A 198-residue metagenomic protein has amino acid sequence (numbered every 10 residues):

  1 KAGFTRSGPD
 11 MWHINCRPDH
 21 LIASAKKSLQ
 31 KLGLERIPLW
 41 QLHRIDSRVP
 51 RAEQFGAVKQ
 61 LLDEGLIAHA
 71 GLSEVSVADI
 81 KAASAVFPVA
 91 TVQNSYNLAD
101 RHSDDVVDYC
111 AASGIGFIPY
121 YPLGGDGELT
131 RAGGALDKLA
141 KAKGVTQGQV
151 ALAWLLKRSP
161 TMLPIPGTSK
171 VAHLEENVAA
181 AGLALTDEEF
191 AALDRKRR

Functional and structural regions predicted by a protein language model:
A2, R6-I22: Active-site mouth loops of central-metabolism enzymes
A2-F4, Q41-R44, Y121: Short, histidine-centered active-site or binding-site loop motifs used for metal coordination, general acid-base
A2-F4, R36, T168: Short, small-residue-rich loop/turn micro-motifs
C16-L32, S76-A82: Short, acidic/polar
L29-P50: Active-site groove signature of glycoside hydrolases
I45-R198: Beta/alpha (TIM)-barrel catalytic core signal, keyed to glycine-rich beta->alpha loops juxtaposed to Asp/Glu that bind
